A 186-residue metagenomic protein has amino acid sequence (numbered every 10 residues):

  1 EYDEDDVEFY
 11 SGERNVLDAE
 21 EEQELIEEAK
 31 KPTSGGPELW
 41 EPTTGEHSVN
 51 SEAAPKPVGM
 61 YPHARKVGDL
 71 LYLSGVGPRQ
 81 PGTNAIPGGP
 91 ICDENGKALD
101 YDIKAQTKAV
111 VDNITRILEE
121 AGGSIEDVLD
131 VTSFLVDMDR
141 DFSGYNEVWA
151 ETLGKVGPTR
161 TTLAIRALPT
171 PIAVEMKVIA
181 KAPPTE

Functional and structural regions predicted by a protein language model:
E1-G12, V16-L25: Acidic, Ser/Thr-interspersed intrinsically disordered low-complexity regions
L25, A29-E186: Short, polar/acidic, helix-capping and beta-turn segments at strand->helix junctions that line the mouths
